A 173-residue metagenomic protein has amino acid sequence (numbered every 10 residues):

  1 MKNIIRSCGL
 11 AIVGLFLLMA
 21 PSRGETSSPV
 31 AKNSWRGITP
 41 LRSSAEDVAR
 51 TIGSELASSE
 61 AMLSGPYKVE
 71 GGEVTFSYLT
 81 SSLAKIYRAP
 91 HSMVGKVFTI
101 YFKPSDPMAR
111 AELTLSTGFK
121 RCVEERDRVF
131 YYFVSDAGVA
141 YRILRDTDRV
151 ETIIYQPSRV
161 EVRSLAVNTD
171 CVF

Functional and structural regions predicted by a protein language model:
M1-G9: Bacterial N-terminal signal peptides that target proteins for export
G9-L18: Bacterial N-terminal signal peptides
G24-T26: Boundary at the C-terminal end of the N-terminal hydrophobic targeting segment
S28-M62, S92-F173: Non-cytosolic coordination micro-motifs
A49-S82: N-terminal, post-signal-peptide region of Sec/Tat-exported proteins
Y78-A89, R121: Short amphipathic beta-strand and strand-loop transition segments with alternating hydrophobic
